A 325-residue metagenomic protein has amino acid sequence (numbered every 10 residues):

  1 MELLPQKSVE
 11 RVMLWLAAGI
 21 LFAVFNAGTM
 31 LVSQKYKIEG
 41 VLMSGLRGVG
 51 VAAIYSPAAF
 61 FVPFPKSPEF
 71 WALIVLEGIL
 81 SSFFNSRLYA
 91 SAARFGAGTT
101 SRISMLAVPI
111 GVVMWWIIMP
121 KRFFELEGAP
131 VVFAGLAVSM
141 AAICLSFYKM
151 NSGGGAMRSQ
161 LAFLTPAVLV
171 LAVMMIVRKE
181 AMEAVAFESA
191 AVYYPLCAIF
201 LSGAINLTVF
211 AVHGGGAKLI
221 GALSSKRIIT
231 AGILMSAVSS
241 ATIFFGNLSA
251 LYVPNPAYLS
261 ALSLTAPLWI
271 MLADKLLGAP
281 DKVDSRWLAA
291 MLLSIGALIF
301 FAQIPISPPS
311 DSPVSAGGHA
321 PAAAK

Functional and structural regions predicted by a protein language model:
M1, G50, Y55, L106 (+4 more regions): Hydrophobic transmembrane alpha-helices of multi-pass small-molecule transport proteins
M1-L42, F83, P130-A141, G154-Y193 (+3 more regions): Glycine-/small-residue-enriched transmembrane alpha-helix faces in small-molecule transporters and effluxers
R11-I20, L46, S56, F64-R87 (+4 more regions): Loop-to-transmembrane-helix transition segments
L14-A17, L21-M30, I38-F83, V138-L145 (+2 more regions): Transmembrane alpha-helices of multi-pass small-molecule transport proteins
K35-L42, R87-L106, V185-A190, F244-T265 (+1 more regions): Structural motif at transmembrane-helix junctions in multi-pass transporters
G50-Y55, I103-R122, L201, I205 (+3 more regions): Alpha-helical transmembrane segments of compact multi-pass small-molecule transporters, enriched in specific families
Y55-P63, G111-L126, L169-A184, A237-Y252 (+1 more regions): Hydrophobic alpha-helical transmembrane segments in multi-pass integral membrane proteins
L223-I228, A273-S294: Interfacial loop-to-transmembrane junctions
